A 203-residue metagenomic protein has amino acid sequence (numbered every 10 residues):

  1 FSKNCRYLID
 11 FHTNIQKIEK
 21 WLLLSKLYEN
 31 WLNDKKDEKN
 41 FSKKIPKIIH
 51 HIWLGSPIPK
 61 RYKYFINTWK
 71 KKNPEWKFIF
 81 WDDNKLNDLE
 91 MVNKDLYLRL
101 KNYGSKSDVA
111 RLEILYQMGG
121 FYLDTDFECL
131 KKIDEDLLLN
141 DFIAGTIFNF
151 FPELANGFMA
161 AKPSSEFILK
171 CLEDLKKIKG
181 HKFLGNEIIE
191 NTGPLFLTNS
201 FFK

Functional and structural regions predicted by a protein language model:
F1-S107, T125-K203: Glycosyltransferase-associated regions of secretory-pathway enzymes, highlighting luminal stem/catalytic domains
D108-G120: Small-residue hinge/turn detector
